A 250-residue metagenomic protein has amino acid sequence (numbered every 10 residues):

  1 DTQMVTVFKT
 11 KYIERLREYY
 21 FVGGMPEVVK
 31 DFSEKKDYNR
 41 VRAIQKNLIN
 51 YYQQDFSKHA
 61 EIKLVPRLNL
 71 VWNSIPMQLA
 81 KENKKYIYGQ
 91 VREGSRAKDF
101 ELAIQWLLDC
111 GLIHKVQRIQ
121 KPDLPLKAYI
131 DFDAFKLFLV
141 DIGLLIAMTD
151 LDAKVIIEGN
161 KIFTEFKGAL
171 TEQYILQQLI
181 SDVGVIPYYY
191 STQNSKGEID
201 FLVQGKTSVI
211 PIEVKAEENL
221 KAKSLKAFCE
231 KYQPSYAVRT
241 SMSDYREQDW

Functional and structural regions predicted by a protein language model:
D1-A80: Interdomain motor-coupling "hinge/lid" segment immediately C-terminal to the ATP-binding subdomain of NTP-driven enzymes
T6-V7, E93-G94, F166, A216: Residue-level marker of alpha-helix boundaries and capping positions
N47-Q53, G94-D99, G197-L202: Short, mixed-charge aromatic SLiMs
V65, G94-A97, E165, A169: Short, solvent-exposed loop/helix junctions and linker helices that flank or host conserved functional motifs
L79-V91: Short acidic, hydrophobic short linear motifs in intrinsically disordered regions
K81-E82, A97-K98, H114-Q117: Phosphate-coordinating catalytic segments in nucleotide- and nucleic-acid-processing enzymes
V91-R96, G143: Conserved Helicase C-terminal RecA-like lobe
L102-W250: A cross-kingdom feature that marks ATP-driven nucleic-acid transaction machinery
